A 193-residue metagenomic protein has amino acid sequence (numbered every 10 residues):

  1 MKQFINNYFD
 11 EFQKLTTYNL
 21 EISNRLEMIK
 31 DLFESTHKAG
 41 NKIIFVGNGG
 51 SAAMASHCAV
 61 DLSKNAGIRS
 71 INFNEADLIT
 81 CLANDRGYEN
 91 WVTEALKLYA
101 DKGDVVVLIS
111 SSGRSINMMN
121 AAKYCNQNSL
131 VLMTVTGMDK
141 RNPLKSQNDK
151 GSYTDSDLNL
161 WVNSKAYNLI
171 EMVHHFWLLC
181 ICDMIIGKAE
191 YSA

Functional and structural regions predicted by a protein language model:
M1-E21: Generic N-terminal amphipathic, Lys/Arg-enriched alpha-helix
K2, S23-L26, K30, S115 (+1 more regions): Amphipathic, non-membrane alpha-helical segments in soluble helical-bundle scaffolds
I5, F9-F12, L26-I29, A55 (+3 more regions): A general structural signal for well-ordered alpha-helical segments in protein cores
Y18-A39: A short, well-structured juxtamembrane/interface segment
A39, I44-Y191: Glycine-rich phosphate-binding loops that contact phosphosugars or nucleotide phosphates
